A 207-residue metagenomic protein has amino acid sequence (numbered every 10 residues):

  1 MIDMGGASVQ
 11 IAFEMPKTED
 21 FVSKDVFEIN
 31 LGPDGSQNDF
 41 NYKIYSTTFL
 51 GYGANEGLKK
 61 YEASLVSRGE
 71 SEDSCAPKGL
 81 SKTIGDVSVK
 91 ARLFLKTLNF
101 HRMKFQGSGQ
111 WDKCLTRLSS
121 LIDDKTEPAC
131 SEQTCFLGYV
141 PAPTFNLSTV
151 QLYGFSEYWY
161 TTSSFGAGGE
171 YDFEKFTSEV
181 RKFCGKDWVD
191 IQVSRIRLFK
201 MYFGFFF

Functional and structural regions predicted by a protein language model:
M1, V9-F207: Helical "lid/coupling" subdomains associated with nucleotide-phosphate turnover
